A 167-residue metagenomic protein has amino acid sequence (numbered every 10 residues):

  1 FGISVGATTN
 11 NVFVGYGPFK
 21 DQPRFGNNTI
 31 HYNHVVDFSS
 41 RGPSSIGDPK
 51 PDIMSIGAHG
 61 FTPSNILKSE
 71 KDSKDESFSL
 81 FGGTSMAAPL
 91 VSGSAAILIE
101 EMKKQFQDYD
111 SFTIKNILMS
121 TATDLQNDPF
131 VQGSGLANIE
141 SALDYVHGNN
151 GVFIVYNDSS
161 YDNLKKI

Functional and structural regions predicted by a protein language model:
F1, H31-H34: Active-site-adjacent helix-turn-beta-strand microarchitecture at beta-sheet edges that either contains or buttresses
F1-A7, K166: Short intrinsically disordered, low-complexity coil segments enriched in acidic
G2-S4, K50-D52, L136: Conserved beta-strand scaffold positions in the cores of enzyme catalytic domains, especially in NTP/NDP-utilizing
T8-Q22, G26-N28, S39-P89: Catalytic-core environment of secreted peptidases
N28-T29, I167: C-terminal non-catalytic regions of proteins with extracellular/luminal or membrane-system context
S55-F130: Hydrolase catalytic cores
L136-I167: Secreted peptidase-domain scaffold signal
